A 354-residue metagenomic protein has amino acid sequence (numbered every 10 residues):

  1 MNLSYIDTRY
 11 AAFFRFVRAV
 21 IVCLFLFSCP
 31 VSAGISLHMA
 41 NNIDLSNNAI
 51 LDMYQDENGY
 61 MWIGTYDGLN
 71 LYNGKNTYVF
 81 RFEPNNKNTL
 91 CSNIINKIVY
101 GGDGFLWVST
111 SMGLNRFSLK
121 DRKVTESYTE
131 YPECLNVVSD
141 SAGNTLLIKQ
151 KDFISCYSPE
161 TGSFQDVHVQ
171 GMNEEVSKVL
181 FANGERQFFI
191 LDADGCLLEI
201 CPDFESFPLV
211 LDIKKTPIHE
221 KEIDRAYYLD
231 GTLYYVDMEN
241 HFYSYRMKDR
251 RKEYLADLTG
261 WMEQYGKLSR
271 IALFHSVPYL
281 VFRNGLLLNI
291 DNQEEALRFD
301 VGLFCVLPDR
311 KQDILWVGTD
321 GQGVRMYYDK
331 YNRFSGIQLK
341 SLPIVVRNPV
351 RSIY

Functional and structural regions predicted by a protein language model:
M1-Y354: Carboxylate-rich, polar loop motifs that coordinate divalent cations or form catalytic acidic clusters
